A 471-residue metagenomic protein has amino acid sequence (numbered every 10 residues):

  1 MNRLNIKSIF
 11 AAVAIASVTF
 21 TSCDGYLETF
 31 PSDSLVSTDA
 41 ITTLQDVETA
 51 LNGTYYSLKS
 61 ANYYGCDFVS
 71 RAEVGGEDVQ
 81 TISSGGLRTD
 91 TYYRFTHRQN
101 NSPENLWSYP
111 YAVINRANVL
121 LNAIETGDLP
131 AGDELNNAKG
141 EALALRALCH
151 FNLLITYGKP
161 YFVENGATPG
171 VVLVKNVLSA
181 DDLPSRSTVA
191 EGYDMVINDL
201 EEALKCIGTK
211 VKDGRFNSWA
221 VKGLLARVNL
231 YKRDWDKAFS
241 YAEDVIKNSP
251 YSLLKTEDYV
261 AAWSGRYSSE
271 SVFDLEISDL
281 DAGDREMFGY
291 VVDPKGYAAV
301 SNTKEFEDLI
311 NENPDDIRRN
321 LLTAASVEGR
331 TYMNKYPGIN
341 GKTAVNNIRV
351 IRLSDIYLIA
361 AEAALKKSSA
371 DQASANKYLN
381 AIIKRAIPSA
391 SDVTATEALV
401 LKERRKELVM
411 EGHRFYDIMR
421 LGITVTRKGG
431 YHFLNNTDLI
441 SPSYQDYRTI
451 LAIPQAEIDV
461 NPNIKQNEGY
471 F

Functional and structural regions predicted by a protein language model:
N2-L4, S22-R71, I458-F471: Acidic, glycine-rich segments characteristic of secretory precursors and extracytoplasmic regions
S37-T38, G65-I82, T126, I155-A167 (+3 more regions): Short, surface-exposed recognition loops and adjoining beta-strand edges that mediate ligand/DNA contacts, enriched
T49, I82, T89, F239-S354 (+5 more regions): Hydrophobic-face positions in mid-chain alpha helices that act as interaction patches
L87-Y157, S187, K205-V211, T343-I348 (+2 more regions): Conserved, well-structured interaction surfaces
Y193, W235, A370-Q372: TPR-repeat structural position
